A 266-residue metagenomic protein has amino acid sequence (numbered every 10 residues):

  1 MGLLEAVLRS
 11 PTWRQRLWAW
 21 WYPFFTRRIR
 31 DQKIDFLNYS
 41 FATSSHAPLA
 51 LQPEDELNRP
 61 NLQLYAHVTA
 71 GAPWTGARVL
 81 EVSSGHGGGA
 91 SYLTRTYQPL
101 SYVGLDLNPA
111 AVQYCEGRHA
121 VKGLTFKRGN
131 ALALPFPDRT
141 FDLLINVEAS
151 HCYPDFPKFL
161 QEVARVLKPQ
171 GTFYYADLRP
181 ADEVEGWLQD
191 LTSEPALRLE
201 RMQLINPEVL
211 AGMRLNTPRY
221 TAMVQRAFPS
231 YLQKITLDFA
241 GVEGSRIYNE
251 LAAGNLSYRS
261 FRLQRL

Functional and structural regions predicted by a protein language model:
M1-F36: N-terminal auxiliary segments of SAM/dcSAM-dependent transferases
N58-T75: Conserved alpha-helix/loop element of class I SAM-dependent methyltransferases that forms part of the SAM/SAH-binding
L80-A133: Class I SAM-dependent methyltransferase SAM/SAH-binding core
L132-L144: A short acidic, Gly/Pro-enriched loop at the edge of an enzyme's catalytic core that lines a small-molecule cofactor
L143-P154: A short SAM/SAH-binding and catalytic strip from SAM-dependent methyltransferases
P157-P169: A short glycine-rich, Lys/Arg-flanked "PGG" loop and its adjoining helix->strand segment in the class I
G171-D177: Conserved beta-strand signature within the Rossmann-like core of class I S-adenosyl-L-methionine
P207-L266: Conserved Class I S-adenosyl-L-methionine
